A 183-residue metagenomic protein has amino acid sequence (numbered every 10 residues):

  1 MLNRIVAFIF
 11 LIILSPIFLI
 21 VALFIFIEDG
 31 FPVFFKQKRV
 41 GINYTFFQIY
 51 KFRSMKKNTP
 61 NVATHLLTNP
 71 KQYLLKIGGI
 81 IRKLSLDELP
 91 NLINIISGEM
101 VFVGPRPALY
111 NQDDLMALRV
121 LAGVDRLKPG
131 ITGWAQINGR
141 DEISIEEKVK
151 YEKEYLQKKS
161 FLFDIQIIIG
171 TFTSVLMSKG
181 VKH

Functional and structural regions predicted by a protein language model:
M1-K57, N94, F161, Q166-H183: A hydrophobic, helix-centered structural microdomain
L2, I49, P70-I77, L89 (+3 more regions): Alpha-helical membrane-protein architecture signal
L11, H65-T68, D125: Residue-level "hotspot" positions that anchor or transmit function at local structural transition points
P32, I93-H183: Hydrophobic structural segments characteristic of membrane proteins
F35-Y73, I131-Y151: Short, glycine-rich, amphipathic interfacial segments at transmembrane boundaries or analogous
R39, K51-M55, Y73, I81-R82 (+3 more regions): Short, cationic motifs built from Arg/Lys/His that form the positively charged side of catalytic pockets
I77-L84, K153-Q157: Short, well-ordered beta-strand elements within core beta-sheets of diverse protein domains
G79-V101: Short, conserved beta-strand/loop elements in beta-sheet-dominated catalytic cores that frequently flank divalent-metal
